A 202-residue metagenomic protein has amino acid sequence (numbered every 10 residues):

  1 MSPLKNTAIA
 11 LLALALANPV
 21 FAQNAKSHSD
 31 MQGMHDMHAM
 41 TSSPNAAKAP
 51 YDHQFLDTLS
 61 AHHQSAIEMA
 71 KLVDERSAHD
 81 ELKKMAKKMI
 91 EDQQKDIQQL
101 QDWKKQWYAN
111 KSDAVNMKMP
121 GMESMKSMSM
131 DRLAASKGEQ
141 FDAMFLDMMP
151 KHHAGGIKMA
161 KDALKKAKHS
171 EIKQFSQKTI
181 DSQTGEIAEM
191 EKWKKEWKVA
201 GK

Functional and structural regions predicted by a protein language model:
M1-A8: Bacterial N-terminal signal peptides that target proteins for export
A8-L16: Hydrophobic helical h-region of N-terminal Sec-dependent signal peptides in bacterial secretory/periplasmic proteins
A17-A22: N-terminal signal peptide c-region/cleavage motif recognized by signal peptidases
N24-K202: All-alpha RGS (Regulator of G-protein Signaling) helical domain and cognate RGS-like helical scaffolds
